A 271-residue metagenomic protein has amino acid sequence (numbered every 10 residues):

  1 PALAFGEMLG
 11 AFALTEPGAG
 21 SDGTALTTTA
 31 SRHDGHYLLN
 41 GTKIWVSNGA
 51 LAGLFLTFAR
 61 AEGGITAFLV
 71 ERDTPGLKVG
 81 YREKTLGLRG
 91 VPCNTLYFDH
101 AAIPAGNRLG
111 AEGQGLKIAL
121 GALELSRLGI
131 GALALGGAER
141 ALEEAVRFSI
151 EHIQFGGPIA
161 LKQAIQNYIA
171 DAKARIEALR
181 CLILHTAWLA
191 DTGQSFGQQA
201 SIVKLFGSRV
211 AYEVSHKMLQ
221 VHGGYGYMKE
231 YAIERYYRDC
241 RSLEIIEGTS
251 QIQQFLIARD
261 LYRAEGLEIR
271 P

Functional and structural regions predicted by a protein language model:
A2, G6-E7, G23, R32-Y37 (+2 more regions): Alpha-helical interface subdomain recognition
G6-T15: A short, Trp-centered hydrophobic/proline-enriched beta-strand micro-motif
G18-S21, W45-N48, R60, T85-P92: Short Gly/Pro-enriched turn/cap motifs at secondary-structure boundaries
A25, D73-P104: Flexible, small-/acidic-enriched active-site or ligand-binding loops
T27-T29: Short, surface-exposed charged micro-motifs
S31, T57-R60, L69-E71, Y97-D99 (+2 more regions): Short beta-strand-to-turn element immediately C-terminal to the catalytic PLP-Schiff-base lysine in fold type I
H36, N40-G80: A short core secondary-structure module
N94-G121: A short, charged helix-loop
